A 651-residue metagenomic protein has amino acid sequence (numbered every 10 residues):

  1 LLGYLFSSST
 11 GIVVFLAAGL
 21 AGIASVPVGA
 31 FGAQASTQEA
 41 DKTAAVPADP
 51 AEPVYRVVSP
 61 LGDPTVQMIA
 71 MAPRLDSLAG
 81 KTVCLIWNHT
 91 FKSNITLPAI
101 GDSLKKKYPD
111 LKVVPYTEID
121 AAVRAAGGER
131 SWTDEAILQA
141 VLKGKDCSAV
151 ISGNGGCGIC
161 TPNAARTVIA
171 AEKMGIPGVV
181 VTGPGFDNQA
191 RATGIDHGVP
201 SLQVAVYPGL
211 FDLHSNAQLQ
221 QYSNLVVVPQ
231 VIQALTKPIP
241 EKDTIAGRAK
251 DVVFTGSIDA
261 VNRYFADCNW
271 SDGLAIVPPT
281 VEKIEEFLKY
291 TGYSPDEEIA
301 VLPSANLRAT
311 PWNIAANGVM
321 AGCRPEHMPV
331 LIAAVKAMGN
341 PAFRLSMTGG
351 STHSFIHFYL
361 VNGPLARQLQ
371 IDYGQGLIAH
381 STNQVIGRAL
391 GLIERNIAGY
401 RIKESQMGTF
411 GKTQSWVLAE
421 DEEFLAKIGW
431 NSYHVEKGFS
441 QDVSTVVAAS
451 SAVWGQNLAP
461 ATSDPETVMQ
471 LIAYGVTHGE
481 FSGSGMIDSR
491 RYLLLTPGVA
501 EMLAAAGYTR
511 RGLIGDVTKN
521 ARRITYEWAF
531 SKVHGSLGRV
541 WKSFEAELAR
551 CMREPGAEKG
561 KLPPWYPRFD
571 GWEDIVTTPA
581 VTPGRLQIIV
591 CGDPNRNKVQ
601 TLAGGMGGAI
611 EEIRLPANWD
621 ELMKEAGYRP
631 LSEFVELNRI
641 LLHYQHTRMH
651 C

Functional and structural regions predicted by a protein language model:
G22-T43: Signal peptide processing junction and immediate N-terminal pro/mature segment of secreted/exported proteins
L78-T90: Short beta-strand segments enriched in small/hydrophobic residues
K107-G127, S201-P208: Short beta-strand elements in bilobed, periplasmic/extracellular small-molecule ligand-binding domains
A121-V141: Charged, often glycine-rich, active-site loop that binds/positions anionic groups
C160-E172: Short Gly/Thr/Asp-enriched flexible loops that form oxyanion-binding sites at enzyme active sites
K173, D187-V199: Active-site-proximal loop->helix
P208-D243: A charged, well-structured terminal subsegment
I245-C651: Non-transmembrane, aqueous-exposed alpha-helical and coiled segments at domain scale
